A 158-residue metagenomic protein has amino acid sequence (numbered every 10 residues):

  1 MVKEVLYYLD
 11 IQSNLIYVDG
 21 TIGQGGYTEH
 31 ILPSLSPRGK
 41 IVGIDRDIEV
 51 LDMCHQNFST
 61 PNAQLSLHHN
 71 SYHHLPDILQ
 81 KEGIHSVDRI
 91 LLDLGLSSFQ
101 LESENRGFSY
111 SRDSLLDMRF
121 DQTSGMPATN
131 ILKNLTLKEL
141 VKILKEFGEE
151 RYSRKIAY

Functional and structural regions predicted by a protein language model:
M1-Y158: S-adenosyl-L-methionine-dependent methyltransferase catalytic core, i.e., the SAM/SAH-binding region
